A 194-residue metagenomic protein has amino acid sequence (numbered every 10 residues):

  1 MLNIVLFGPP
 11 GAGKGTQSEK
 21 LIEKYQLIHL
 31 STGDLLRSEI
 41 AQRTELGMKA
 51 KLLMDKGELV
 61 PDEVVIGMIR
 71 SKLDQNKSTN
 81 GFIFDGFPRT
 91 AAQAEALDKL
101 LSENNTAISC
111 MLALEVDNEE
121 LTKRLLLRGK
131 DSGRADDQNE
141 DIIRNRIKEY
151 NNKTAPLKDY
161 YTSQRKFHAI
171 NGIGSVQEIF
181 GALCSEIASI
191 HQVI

Functional and structural regions predicted by a protein language model:
M1-I194: Glycine-rich phosphate-binding loop of ATP-dependent small-molecule kinases
